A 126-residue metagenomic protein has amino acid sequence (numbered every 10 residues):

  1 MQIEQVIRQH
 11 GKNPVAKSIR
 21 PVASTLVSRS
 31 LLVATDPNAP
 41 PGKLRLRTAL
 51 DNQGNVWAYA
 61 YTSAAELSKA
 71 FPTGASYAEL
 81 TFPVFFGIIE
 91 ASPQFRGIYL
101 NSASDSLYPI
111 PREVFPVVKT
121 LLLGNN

Functional and structural regions predicted by a protein language model:
M1-N126: An interfacial alpha-helical scaffold signature
